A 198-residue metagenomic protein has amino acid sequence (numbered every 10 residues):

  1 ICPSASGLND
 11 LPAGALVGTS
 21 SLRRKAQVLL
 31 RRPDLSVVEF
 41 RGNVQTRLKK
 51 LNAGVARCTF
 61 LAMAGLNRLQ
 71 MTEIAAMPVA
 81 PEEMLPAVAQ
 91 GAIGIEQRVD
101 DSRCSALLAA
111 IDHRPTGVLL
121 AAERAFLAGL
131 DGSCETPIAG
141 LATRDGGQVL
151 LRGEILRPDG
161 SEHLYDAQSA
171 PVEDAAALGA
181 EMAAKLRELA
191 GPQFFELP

Functional and structural regions predicted by a protein language model:
I1-D34: A conserved helix-loop-strand patch within extracytoplasmic ligand-binding domains of the periplasmic binding
L30-P198: Small-molecule-sensing regulatory modules
